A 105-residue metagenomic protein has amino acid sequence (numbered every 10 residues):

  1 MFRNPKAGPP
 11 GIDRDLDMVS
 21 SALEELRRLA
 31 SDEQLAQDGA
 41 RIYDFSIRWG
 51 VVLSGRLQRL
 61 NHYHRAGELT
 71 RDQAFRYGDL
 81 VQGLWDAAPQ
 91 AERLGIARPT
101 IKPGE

Functional and structural regions predicted by a protein language model:
M1-Q37: Short terminal alpha-helical segments
K6, P10-D13, D17, A40-I47 (+2 more regions): Short, solvent-exposed segments of well-ordered alpha helices
S21, G50, Q58-R65, Q73 (+1 more regions): Aromatic-residue detector
A22-E25, F45, W49, R56 (+3 more regions): Charged, solvent-exposed faces of alpha-helical coiled-coils
L26-R65: Amphipathic alpha-helical interaction modules
D72-E105: Amphipathic alpha-helical binding modules
